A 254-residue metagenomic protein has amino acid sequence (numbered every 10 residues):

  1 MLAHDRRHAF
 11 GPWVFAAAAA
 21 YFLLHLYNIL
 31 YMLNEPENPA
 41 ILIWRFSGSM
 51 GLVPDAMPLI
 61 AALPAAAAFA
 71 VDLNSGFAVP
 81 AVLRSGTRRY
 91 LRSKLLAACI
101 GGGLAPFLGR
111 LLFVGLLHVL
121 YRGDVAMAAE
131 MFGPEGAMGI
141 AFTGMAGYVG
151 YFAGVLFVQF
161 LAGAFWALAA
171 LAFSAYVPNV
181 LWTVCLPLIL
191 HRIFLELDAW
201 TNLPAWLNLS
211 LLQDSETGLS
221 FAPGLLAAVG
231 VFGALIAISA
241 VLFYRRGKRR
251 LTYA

Functional and structural regions predicted by a protein language model:
M1-A18: Aromatic- and glycine-rich beta-strand/loop motifs that create alpha-glucan
F10-W13, T87-R88, R92, N179-W182: Membrane-helix interface segments
A17-Y21, V180-F194, L207-S210: Central hydrophobic cores of alpha-helical transmembrane segments in multi-pass integral membrane proteins
H25-A68, L96-A175, L212-G230: Secretory targeting signals
A68-L104: Helix-loop-helix units of permease transmembrane domains in multi-pass membrane transporters, especially ABC
R84, Y176-V177: Helix-loop interface residues and adjacent transmembrane-helix termini in multi-pass membrane transporters, primarily
L120-P134, I189-L207: Juxtamembrane non-transmembrane "cap" segments at the membrane-aqueous interface of multi-pass membrane proteins
V231-A254: Junction motif at the cytosolic side of a transmembrane helix
